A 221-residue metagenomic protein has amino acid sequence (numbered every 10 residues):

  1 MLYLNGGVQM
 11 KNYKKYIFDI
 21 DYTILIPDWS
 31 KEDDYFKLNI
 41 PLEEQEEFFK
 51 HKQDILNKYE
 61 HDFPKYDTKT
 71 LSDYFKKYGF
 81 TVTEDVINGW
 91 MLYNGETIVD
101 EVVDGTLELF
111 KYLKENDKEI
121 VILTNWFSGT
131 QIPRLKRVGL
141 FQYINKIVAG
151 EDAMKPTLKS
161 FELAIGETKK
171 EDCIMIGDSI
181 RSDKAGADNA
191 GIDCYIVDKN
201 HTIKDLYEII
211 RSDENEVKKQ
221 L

Functional and structural regions predicted by a protein language model:
Y3-G7, K11-Y16, V82, L107 (+3 more regions): Asp-based, Mg2+/Mn2+-dependent phosphohydrolase catalytic module
Y3-H51: Active-site neighborhood of HAD-like aspartate-dependent phosphohydrolases
K31-L38, T70-D73, E108, Y112 (+2 more regions): Alpha-helical elements of Rossmann-like donor-binding domains used by nucleotide-donor carbohydrate transfer enzymes
E32-K37, W90-N94, Q131: Hydrophobic alpha-helical core bundles mediating ligand binding, dimerization, or RNAP-core interactions
E43-E46, D54-L92: A metal-dependent, Asp-based hydrolase signature
K58, G95-T97, I122, K170-E171: Short, contiguous strand/loop micro-motifs
K77, Y112-N116, E167: Alpha-helix C-cap/termination motif
L92-V121, L158: Short, acidic loop-to-helix structural element flanking the phosphoryl-transfer center in phosphate-processing enzymes
